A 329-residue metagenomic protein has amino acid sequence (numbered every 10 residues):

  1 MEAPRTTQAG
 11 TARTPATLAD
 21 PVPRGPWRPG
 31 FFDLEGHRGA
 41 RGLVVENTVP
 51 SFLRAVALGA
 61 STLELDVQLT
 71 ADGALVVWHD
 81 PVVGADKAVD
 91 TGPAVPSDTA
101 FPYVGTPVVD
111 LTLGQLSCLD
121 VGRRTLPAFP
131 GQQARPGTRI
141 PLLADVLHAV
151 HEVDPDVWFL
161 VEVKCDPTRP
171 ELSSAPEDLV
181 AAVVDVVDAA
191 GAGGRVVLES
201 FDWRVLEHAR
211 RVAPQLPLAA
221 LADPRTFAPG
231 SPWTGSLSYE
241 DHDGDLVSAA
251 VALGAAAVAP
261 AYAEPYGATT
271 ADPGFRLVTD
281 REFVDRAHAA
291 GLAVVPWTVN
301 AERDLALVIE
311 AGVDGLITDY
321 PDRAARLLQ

Functional and structural regions predicted by a protein language model:
M1-Q329: Phosphate-group recognition and catalysis centered on beta-loop-alpha active-site segments
